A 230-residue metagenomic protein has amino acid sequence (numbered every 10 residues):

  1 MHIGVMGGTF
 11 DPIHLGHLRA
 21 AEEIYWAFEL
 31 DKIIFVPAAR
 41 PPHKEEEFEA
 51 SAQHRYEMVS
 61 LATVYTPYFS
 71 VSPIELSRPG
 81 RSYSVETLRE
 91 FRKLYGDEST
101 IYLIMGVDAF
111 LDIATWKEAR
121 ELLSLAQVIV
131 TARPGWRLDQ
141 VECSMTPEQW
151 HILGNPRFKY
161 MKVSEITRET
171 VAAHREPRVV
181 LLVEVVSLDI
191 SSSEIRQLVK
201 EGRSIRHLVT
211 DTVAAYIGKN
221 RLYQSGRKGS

Functional and structural regions predicted by a protein language model:
M1-S230: Nucleotidyltransferase catalytic core that binds NTPs
